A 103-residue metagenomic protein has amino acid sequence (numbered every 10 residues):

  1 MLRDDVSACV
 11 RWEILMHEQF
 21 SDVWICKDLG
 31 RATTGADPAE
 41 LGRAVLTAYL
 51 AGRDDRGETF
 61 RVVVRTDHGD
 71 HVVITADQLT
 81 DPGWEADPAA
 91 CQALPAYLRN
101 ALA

Functional and structural regions predicted by a protein language model:
L2, M16, V64-D67: Intrinsically disordered, low-complexity cationic segments
L2-S7, A51-D55: A short beta-turn/strand-edge loop motif at beta-sheet boundaries
D4-C26: Short aromatic-glycine-(Arg/Gly/Cys) micro-motifs in beta-strand/loop hairpins
V23-A39: A short, exposed loop/beta-hairpin motif centered on an aromatic-Gly-Thr core
G35-D54: A short, charged, amphipathic alpha-helix used as a generic interaction element across diverse proteins
L50-A103: Short, mixed-charge low-complexity intrinsically disordered segments
